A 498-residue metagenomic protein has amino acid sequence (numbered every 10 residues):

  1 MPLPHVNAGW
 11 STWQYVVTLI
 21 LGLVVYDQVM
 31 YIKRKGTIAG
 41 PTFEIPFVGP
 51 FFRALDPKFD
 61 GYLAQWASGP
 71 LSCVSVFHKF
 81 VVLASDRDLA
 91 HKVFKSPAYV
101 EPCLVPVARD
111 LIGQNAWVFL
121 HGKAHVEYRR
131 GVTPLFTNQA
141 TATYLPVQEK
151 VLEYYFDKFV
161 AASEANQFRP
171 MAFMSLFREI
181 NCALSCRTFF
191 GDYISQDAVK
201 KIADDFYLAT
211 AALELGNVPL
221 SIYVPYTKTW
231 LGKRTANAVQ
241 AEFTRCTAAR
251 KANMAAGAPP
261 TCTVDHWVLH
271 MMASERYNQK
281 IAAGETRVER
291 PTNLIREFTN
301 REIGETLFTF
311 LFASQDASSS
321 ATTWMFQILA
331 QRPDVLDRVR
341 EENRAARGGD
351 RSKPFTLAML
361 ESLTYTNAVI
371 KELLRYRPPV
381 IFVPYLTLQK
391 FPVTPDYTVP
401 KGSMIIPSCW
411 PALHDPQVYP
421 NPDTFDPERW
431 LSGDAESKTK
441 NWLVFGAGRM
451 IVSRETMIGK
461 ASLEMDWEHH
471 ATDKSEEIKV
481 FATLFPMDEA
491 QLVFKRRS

Functional and structural regions predicted by a protein language model:
P2-E127, A142, V147-Y154, L386 (+3 more regions): N-terminal membrane-proximal hinge/A-helix region immediately C-terminal to the signal-anchor transmembrane segment
P2-N7, I20, A482-S498: C-terminal helix/juxtamembrane-tail motif
G49-S68, A241, S352-P395: Conserved cytochrome P450 K-helix E-x-x-R motif and the immediately C-terminal K′/meander segment
A84-D86, F189, A321-F326, C409 (+1 more regions): Hydrophobic, repeat-rich solenoid/adaptor surfaces of innate immune receptors and signaling proteins
A98-Y99, P407-D434: Conserved cytochrome P450 K-helix/beta-meander segment immediately N-terminal to the heme-binding cysteine loop
P102, P106-R109, T143-T322: Cytochrome P450 heme-thiolate monooxygenase catalytic core
A317-L336, R340-E342, R454-S462: Cytochrome P450 catalytic-core helices
P333-V335, L431, S437-K438, E455-M487: Cytochrome P450 heme-binding "Cys pocket" and the immediately downstream C-terminal segment
